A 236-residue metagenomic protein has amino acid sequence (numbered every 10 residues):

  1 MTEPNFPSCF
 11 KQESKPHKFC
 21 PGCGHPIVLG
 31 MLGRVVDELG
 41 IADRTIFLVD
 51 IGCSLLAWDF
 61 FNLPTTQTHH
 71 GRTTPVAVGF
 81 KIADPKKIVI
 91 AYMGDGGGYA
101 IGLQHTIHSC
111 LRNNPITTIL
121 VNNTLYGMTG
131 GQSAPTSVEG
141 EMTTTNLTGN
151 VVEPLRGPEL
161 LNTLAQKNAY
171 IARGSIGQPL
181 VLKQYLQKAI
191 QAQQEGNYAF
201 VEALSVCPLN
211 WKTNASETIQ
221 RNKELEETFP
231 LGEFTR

Functional and structural regions predicted by a protein language model:
M1-K87: Thiamine diphosphate
M1-N5, C9, E13-K15, Q194 (+1 more regions): Flexible, low-complexity linker and terminal segments
I46-D50, A91, T118-V121, Y170-S175 (+1 more regions): General beta-strand structural signal in soluble alpha/beta enzymes
I51-C53, N123-L125, Q178, A203-N210: Glycine-rich beta-alpha junction loops
C53-G127, Q184: Thiamine diphosphate
L63-T66, S109, A134-V138, E217-Q220: Short, hinge-like loop/turn segments at secondary-structure boundaries
A134-A192: Conserved thiamine diphosphate
